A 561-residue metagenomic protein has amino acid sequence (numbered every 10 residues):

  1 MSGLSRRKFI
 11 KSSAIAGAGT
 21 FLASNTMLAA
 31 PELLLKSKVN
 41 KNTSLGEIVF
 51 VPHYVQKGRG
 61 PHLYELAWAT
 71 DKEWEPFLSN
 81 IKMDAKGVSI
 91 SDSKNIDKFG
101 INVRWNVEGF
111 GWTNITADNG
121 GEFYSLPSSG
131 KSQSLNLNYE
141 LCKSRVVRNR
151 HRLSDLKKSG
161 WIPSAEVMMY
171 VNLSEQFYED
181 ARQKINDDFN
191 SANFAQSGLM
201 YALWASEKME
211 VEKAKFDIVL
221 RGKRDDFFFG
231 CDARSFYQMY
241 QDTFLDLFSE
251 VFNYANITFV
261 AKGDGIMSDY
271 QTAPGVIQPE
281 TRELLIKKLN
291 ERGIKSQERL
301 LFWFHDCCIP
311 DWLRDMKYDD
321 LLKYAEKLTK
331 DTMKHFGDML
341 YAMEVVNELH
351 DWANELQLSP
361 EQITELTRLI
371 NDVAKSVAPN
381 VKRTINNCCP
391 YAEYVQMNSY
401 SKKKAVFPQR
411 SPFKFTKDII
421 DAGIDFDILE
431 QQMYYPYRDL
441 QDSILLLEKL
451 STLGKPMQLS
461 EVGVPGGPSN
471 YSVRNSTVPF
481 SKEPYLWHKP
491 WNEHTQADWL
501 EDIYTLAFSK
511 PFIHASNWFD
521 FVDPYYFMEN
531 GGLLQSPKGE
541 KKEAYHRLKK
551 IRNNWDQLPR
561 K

Functional and structural regions predicted by a protein language model:
S2, K8-P31: N-terminal export signals
S24-L45: C-terminal segment of N-terminal export signals and the immediately downstream linker at the start of the mature
N40-W74, N114-E175: Amphipathic, heptad-repeat alpha-helical segments
P61-I90, D226-E283, K288, I294-Y318 (+3 more regions): N-terminal substrate-binding region of glycoside hydrolase catalytic domains
G230-R234, R368-F407, L459-E461, A515-F519: Aromatic-lined carbohydrate-recognition surfaces of secreted/lumenal glycan-active proteins
Y254-S268, E280-S359, T364-Y391: Substrate-binding cleft and catalytic face of glycoside hydrolase catalytic domains, especially the flexible beta-alpha
Y270-K295, E361-D372, N380-I385, Q409-P484 (+1 more regions): Glycoside hydrolase catalytic-domain groove-lining segments
H335, L349-L366, V373, D442-K449 (+3 more regions): Aromatic-rich peripheral "rim/lid" segments of glycoside hydrolase catalytic domains that contact and position glycan
